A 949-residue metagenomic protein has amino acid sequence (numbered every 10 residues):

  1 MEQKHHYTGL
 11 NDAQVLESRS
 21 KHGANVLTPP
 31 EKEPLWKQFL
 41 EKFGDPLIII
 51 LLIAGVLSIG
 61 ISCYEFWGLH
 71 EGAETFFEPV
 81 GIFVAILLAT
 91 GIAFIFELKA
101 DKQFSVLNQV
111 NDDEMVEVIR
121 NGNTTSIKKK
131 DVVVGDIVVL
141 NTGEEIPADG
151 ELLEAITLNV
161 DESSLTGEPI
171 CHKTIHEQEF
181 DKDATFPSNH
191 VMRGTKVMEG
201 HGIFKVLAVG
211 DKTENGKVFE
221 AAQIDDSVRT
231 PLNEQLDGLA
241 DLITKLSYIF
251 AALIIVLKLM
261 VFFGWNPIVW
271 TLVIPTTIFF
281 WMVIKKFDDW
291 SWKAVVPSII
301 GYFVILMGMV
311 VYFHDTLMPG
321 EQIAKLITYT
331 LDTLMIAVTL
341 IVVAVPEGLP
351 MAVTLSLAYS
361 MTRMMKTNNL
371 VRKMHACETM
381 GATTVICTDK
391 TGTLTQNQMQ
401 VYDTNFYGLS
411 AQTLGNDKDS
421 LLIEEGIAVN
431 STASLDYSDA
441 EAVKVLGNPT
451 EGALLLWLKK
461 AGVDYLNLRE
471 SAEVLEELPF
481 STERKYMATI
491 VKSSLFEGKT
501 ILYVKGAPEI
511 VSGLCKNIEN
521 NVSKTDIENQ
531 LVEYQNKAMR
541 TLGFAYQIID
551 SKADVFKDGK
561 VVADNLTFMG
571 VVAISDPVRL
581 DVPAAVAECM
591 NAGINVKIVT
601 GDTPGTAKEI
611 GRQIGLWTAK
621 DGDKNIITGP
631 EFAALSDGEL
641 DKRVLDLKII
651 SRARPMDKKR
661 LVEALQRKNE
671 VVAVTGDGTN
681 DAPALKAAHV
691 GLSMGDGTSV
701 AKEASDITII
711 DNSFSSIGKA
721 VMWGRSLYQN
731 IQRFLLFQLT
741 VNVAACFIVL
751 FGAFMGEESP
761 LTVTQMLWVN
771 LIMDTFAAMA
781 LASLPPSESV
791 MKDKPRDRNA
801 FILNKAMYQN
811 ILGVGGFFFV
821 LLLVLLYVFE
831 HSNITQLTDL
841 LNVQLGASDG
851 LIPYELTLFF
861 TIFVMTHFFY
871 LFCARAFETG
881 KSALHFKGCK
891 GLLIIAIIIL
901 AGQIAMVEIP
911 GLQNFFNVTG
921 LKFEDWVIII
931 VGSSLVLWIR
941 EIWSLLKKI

Functional and structural regions predicted by a protein language model:
M1-P795, A800-L803, F860, F877-I949: Conserved cytosolic headpiece of P-type ATPases
T166, N833-L840, R875-T879: Active/binding-pocket-proximal capping segment
V741-A745, G813-L822: Core segments of transmembrane alpha-helices that mediate helix-helix packing or line hydrophobic substrate/ligand
A753-T762, V828-Y854: Helix-coil boundary and interhelical linker segments in multi-pass alpha-helical membrane proteins
R798-G816, G846-L858: Membrane-water interface at loop-to-transmembrane-helix junctions
F817-S832, Q903-N917: Alpha-helical transmembrane segments and their membrane-interface junctions in multi-pass membrane proteins
V864, F872: Active-site pocket-lining segment
